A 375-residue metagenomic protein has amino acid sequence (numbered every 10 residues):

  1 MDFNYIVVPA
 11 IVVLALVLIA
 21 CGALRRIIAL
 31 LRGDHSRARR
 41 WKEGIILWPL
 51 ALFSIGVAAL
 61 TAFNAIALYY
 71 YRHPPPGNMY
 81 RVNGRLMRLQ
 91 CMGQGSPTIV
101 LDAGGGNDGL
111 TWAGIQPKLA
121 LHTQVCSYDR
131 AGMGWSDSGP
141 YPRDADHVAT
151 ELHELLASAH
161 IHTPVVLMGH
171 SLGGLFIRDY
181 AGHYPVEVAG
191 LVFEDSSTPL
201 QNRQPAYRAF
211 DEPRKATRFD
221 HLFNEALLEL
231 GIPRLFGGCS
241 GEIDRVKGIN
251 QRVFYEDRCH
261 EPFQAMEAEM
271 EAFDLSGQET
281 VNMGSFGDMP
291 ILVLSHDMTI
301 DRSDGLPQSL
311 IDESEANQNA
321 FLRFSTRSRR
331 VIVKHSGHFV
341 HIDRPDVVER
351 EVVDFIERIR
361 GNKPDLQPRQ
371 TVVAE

Functional and structural regions predicted by a protein language model:
D2-P97, L121-T123, P142, G248 (+1 more regions): Alpha/beta-hydrolase fold catalytic core
R85, C91-W135: Conserved HGGG/HGGXW glycine-rich cap/lid loop of the alpha/beta-hydrolase fold
L101-A103, Y128-R130, E194, S295 (+1 more regions): Alpha/beta-hydrolase
R130-M168: Active-site loop/oxyanion-hole signature of alpha/beta-hydrolase fold enzymes
H162-A206: Conserved hydrolase catalytic core segment
V192-R234: A catalytic-pocket lid/entrance helix-loop region that shapes and gates access to the active site across common
R245-I332: Conserved serine/cysteine hydrolase catalytic core
S325-E375: Catalytic active-site module of serine/aspartate enzymes centered on a nucleophile-bearing elbow/loop
